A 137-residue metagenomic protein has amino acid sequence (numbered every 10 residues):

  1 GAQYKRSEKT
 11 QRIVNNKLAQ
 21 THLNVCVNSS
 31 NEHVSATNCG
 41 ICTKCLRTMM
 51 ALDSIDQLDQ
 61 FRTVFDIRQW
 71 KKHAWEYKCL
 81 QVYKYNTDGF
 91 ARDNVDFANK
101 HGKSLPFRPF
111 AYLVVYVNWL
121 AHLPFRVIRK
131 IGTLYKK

Functional and structural regions predicted by a protein language model:
G1-K137: Nucleotide-activated chemistry modules centered on ATP-dependent adenylation/adenylyltransferase
